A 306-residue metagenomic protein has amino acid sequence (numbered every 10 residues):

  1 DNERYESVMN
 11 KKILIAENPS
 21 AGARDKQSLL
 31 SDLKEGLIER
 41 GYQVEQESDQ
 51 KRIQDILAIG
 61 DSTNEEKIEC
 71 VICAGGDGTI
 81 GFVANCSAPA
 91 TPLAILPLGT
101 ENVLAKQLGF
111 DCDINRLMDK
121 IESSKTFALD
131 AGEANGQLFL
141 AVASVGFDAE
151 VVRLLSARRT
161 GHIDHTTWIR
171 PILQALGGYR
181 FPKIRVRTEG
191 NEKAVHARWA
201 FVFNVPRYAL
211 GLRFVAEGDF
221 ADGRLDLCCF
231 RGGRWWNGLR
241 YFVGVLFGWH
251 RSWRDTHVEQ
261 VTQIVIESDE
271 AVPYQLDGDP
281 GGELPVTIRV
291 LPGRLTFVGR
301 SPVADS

Functional and structural regions predicted by a protein language model:
N2-V71, G81, D119, A304: ATP/NTP phosphate-donor binding region
L14-A16, R40, E47-S48, C86-W199: Catalytic core of DAGKc-family lipid kinases
K26, T188, A194, D219 (+1 more regions): ATP/nucleoside-binding phosphotransfer catalytic cores, i.e., glycine-rich phosphate-binding loops
C73-D77: N-terminal glycine-rich "phosphate-gripper" loop used for MgATP/nucleotide binding and carboxylate activation
G78-V83, V103: Short glycine/serine/threonine-rich phosphate/pyrophosphate-binding segments that cradle anionic phosphate groups
S144, D148, F201-V215, P280: Glycine-rich phosphate/pyrophosphate-binding beta-alpha loops
R159-T167, Y208-G211, A216-N237: Gly/Ser/Thr-rich active-site loops/lids in small-molecule metabolic enzymes that frequently grip phosphoryl groups
R180-P182, H196-R198, A221-D226, Q260-T262: A generic structural signal for short beta-strands and their flanking turns/coil linkers
